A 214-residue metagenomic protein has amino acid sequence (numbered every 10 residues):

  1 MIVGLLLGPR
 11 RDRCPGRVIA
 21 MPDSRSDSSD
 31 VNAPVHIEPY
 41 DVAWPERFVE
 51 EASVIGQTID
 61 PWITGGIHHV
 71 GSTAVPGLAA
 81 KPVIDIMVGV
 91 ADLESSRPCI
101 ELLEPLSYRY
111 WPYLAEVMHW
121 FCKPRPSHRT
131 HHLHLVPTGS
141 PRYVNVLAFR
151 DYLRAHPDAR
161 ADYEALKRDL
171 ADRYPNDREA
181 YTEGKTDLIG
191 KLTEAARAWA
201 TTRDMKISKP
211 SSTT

Functional and structural regions predicted by a protein language model:
M1-G8: Extreme N-terminal basic, low-complexity initiation segments that serve as generic localization/processing leaders
G16-H68, G190: Helical scaffold of the NTase/Pol beta-like nucleotidyltransferase catalytic core
P39-I55, V90-P126: Metal-dependent nucleotidyltransferase catalytic core
E50, V54, Y152-D158, D162-D169 (+3 more regions): A non-catalytic, amphipathic alpha-helix used as a structural packing/dimerization or gating element in enzyme scaffolds
V54-R97: Active-site nucleotide-donor binding segment shared across nucleotidyl transfer reactions
P112-K167: Conserved, surface-exposed functional patches that form binding/active-site neighborhoods
A171-T214: Charged phosphate-binding loop/patch that engages nucleotide di/tri-phosphates or the phosphate backbone of nucleic
